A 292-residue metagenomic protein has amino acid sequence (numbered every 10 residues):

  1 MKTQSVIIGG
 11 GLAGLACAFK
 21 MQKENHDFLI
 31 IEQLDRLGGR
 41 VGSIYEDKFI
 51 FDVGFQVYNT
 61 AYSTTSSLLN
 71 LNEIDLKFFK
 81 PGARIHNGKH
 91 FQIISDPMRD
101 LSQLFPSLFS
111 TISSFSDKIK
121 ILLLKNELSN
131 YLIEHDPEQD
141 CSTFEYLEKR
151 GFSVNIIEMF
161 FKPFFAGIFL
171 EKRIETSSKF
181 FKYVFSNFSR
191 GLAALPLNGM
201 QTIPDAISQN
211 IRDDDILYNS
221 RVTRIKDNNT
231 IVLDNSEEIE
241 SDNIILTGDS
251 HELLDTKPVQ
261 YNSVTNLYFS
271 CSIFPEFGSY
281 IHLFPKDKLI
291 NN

Functional and structural regions predicted by a protein language model:
T3-I30: N-terminal Rossmann-like FAD-binding beta1-loop-alpha1 element of flavoenzymes
A13, R36, H251: Conserved Rossmann-like nucleotide-cofactor binding loop
Q22-E46: Glycine-rich FAD pyrophosphate-binding loop
I44-L68: N-terminal glycine-rich dinucleotide-binding loop that anchors FAD/FMN and/or NAD(P) in oxidoreductases
S66, N70, D75-I174, S189-R190: Mobile amphipathic helical/loop "lid" adjacent to a hydrophobic cofactor/ligand pocket
F180-N229, L233-N235, I239, N243: Helical element adjacent to the flavin cofactor pocket in flavoenzyme catalytic cores
T223-N292: Mid-domain catalytic core of redox enzymes that form a hydrophobic substrate pocket/lid adjacent to a catalytic redox
